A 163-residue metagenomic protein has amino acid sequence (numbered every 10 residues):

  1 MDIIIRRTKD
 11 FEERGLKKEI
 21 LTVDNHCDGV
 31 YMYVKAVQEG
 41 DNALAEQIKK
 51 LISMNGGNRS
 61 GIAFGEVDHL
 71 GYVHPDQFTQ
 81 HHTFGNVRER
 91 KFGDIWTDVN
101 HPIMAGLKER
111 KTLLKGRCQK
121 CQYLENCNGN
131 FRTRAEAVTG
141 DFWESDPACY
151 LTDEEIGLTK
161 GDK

Functional and structural regions predicted by a protein language model:
M1-Q47, Y72-Y123, C127-N128: C-terminal accessory region of radical SAM enzymes
I48-I52: Conserved short histidine dyad/triad with adjacent acidic residue
N58-G61: Short, small/polar residue-rich loop motifs at catalytic or cofactor-binding pockets
V67-D68: Short, acidic, Ser/Thr-enriched surface-loop or helix-capping motifs
T112-G161: Cysteine-cluster motifs in flexible loop/terminal segments that predominantly coordinate metals
